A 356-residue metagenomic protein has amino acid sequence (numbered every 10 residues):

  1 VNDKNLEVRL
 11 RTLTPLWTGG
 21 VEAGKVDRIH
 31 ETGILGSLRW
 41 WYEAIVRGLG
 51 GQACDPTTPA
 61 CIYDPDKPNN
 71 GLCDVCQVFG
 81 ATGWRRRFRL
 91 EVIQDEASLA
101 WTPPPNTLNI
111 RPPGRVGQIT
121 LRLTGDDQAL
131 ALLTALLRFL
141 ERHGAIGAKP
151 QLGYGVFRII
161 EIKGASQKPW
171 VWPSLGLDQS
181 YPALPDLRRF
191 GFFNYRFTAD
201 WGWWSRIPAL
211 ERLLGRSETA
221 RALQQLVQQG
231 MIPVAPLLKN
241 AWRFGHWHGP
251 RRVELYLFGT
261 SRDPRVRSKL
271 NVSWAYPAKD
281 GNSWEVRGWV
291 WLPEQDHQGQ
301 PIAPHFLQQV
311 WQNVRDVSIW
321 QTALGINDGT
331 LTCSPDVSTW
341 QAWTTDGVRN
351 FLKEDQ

Functional and structural regions predicted by a protein language model:
V1-Q356: Basic, Gly/Ser/Thr-rich N-terminal segments that form RNA-phosphate-binding interfaces in CRISPR RAMP
